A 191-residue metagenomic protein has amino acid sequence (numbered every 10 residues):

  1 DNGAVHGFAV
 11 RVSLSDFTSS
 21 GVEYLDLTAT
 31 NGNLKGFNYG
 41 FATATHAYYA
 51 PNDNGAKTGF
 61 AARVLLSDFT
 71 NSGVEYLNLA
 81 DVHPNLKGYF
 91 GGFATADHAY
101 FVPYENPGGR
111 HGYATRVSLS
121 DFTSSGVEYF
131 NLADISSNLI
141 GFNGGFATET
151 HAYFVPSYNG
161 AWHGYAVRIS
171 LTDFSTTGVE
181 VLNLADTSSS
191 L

Functional and structural regions predicted by a protein language model:
D1, A50-N52, V102-E105, V155-S157: Recurrent small/Gly-Pro-centered beta-turn motifs in extracellular repeat architectures
D1, G7-A9, V22-L25, A47 (+1 more regions): An edge-strand/N-cap motif at the start of beta-rich repeat modules
G3-S13, G55-L65, P107-S118, G160-S170: Structural motif
S13-T18, L65-T70, S118-T123, L171-S175: Short loop/turn segments that connect beta-strands within beta-propeller blades
S19-T28, N71-D81, T123-D134, S175-D186: Beta-propeller fold detector
N31-F41, H83-F93, S136-F146, D186-L191: Repeated scaffold domains used in trafficking and secretory/extracellular systems, primarily beta-propellers
A42, A50, E75, A94 (+4 more regions): Conserved catalytic or regulatory cores that recognize and/or transform ribose-phosphate-containing ligands
T45-Y49, H98-F101, H151-F154: Entry beta-strands of beta-propeller and related beta-repeat scaffolds
